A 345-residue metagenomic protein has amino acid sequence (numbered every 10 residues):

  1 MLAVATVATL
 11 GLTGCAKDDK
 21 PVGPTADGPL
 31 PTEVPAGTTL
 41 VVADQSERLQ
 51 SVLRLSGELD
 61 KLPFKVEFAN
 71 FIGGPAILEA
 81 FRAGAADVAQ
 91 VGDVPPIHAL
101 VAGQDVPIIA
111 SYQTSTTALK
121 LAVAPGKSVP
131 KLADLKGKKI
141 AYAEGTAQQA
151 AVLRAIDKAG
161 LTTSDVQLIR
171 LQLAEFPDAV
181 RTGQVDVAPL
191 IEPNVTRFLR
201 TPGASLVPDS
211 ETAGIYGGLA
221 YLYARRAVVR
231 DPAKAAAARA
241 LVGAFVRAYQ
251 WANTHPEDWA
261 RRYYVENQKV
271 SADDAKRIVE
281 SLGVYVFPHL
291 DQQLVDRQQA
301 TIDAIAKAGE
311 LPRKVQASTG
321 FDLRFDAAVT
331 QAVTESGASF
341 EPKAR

Functional and structural regions predicted by a protein language model:
M1-V7: Sec-dependent N-terminal signal peptides
L10-G14: C-terminal motif of bacterial Sec signal peptides marking the signal peptidase cleavage site
A16-D19: Bacterial signal peptide processing site
P21-T162, Q167-Q172, D186-E192, I215-Y216: Short, glycine-/small- and polar/acidic-enriched structural segments that line small-molecule recognition paths
V94, K127, A174-Q268: Pocket-lining segment of extracytoplasmic ligand-binding domains
L100, D157, R200, V265-E266 (+1 more regions): Short polybasic/polar patches that bind polyanions
D231-R313: Secondary-structure end/capping motifs
D303-R345: Conserved C-terminal helix/tail region of periplasmic/extracytoplasmic solute-binding proteins
